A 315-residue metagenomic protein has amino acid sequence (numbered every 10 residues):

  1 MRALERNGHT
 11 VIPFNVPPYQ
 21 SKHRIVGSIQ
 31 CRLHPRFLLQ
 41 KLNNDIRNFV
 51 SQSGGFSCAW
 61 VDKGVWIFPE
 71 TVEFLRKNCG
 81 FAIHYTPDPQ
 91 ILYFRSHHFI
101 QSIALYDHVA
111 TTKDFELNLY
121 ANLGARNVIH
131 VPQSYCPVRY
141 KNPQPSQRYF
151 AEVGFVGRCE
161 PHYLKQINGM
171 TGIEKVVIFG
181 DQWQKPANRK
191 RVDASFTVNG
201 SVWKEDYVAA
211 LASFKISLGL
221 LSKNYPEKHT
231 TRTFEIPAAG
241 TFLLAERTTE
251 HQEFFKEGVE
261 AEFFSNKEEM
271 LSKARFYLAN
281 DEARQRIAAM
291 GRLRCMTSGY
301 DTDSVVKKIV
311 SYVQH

Functional and structural regions predicted by a protein language model:
M1-R32, L38-N48, Q52-G54, D62-E70 (+2 more regions): Nucleotide-sugar donor-binding catalytic core of glycosyltransferases
L75-N78, I103, K165-I173, F264 (+2 more regions): Alpha-helix C-terminal capping segments
L75-P89: Active-site proximal beta-strand in glycosyltransferases
A261-K267, F276-D281: Conserved acidic donor-binding segment of nucleotide-sugar-dependent glycosyltransferases
A283-T297: A short, well-ordered alpha-helix in the C-terminal region of glycosyltransferases
T302-H315: C-terminal alpha-helical cap of glycosyltransferases
